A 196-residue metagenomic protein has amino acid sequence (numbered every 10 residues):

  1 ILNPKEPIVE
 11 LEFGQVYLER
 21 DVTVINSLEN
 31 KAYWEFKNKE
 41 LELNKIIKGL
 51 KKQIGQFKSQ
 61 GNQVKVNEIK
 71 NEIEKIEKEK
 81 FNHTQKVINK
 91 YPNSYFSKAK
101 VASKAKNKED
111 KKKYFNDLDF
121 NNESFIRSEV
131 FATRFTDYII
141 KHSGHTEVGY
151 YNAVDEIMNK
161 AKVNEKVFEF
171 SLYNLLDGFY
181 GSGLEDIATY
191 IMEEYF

Functional and structural regions predicted by a protein language model:
I1-K5, N159-K162, V167, L175 (+1 more regions): Start-of-domain marker
I1-S103, E109-D117, N121: A non-transmembrane, solvent-exposed segment enriched in polar/low-complexity residues
E72, I76, P92-F96, V163 (+3 more regions): Structural signature of alpha-solenoid helical repeat junctions
E72-E79, G144-N152, L184-E185: Helix-turn-helix repeat elements of alpha-solenoid scaffolds
E79-V87, N152-M158, I191-Y195: Amphipathic alpha-helices of TPR/Sel1-like and other helical repeat/solenoid scaffolds
K112-L172: Structured, charged N-terminal subsegments at the starts of enzyme catalytic cores and at intra-chain domain/subunit
G181-F196: N-proximal helix/coil linker or "cap" segments that precede and/or mark the start of modular domains
